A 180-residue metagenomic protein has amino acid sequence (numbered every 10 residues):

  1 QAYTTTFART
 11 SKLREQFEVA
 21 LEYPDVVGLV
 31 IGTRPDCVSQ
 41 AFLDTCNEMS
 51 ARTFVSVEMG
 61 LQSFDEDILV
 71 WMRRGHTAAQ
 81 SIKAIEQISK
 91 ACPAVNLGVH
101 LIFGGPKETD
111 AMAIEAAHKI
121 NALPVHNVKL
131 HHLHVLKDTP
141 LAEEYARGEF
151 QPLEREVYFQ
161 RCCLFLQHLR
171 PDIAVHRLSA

Functional and structural regions predicted by a protein language model:
Q1-T10, Y23-S39, T53-S81, H126-H131: Core AdoMet radical
R9-E18, S39-S50, A113: Distinct, well-ordered alpha-helical segments
L13, S81, T109, A113 (+2 more regions): Aromatic/hydrophobic pocket-lining residues that form the small-molecule binding cavity in soluble enzyme cores
F17-P24, D44-F54, E86-K90: Acidic (Asp/Glu)-rich catalytic clusters
Y23-V26, Q87-L97, L123, R161-I173: A structural motif corresponding to the C-terminal end of an alpha-helix and its immediate exit/capping segment
F42, P106-A122: Catalytic cores of alpha/beta
G60, F64-I68, I88-M112, H131-K137 (+2 more regions): Conserved strand-turn element in the central/C-terminal portion of the radical SAM core barrel that lines
N121, N127, H134-A180: Auxiliary Fe-S-binding modules of radical SAM enzymes
